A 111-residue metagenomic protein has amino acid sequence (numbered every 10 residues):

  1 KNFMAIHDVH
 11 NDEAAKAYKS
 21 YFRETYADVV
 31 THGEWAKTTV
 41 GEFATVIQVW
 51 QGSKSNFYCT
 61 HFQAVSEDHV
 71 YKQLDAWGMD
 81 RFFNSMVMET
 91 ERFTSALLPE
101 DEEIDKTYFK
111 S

Functional and structural regions predicted by a protein language model:
K1-I47, G52-N56, V65-K72, E91-S111: Short S/T/G/P-rich N-terminal loop/turn motif that feeds into the first structured element of a domain
Q73-W77: "Short basic amphipathic alpha-helical interaction patches in structured regions
M79-A96: Conserved short beta-strand edge segments in small beta-sheet-based binding/regulatory domains
